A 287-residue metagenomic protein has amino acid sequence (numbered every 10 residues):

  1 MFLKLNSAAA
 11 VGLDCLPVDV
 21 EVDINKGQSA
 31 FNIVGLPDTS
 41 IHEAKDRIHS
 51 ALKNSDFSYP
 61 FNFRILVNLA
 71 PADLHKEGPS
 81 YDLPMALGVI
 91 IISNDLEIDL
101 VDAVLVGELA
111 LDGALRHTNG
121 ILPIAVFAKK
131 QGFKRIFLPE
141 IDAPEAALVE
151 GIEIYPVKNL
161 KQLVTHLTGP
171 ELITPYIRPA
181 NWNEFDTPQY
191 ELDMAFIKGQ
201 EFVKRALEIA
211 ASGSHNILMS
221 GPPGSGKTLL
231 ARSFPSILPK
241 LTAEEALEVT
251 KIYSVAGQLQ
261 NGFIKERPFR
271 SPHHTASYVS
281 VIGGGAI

Functional and structural regions predicted by a protein language model:
M1-R232, I264: Peripheral, non-AAA+ core regions of ATP-driven protein-machinery
I90, V164, P235, L247-K251 (+1 more regions): Conserved protein kinase catalytic domain
G151-K158, F234-L241, R270-A276: Short, exposed beta-strand "edge-strand" segments with a Pro/Gly-rich flavor and a Y/T-containing core
N159, A211, L241, A286-I287: Intrinsic-disorder/low-complexity, polar/charged segments
L192-R205, S214-N216, E245, K251-I287: Switch/coupling sub-region of P-loop NTPases
L218-N261: Walker A/P-loop
